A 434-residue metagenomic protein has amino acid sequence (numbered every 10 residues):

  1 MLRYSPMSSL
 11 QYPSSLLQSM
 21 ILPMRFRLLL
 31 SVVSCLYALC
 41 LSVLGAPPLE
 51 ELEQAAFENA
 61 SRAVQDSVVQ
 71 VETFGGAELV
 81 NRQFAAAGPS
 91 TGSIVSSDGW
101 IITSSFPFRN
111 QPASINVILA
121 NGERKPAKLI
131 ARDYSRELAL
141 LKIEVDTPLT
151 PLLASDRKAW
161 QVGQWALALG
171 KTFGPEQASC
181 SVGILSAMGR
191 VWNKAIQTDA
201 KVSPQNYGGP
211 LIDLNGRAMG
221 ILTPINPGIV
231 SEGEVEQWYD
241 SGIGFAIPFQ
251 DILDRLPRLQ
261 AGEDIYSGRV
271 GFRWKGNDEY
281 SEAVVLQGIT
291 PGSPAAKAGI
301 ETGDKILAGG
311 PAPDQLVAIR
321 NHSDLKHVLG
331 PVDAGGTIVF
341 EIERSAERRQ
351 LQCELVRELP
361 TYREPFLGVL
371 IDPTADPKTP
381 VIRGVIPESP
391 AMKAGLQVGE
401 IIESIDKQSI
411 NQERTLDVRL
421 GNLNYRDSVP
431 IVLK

Functional and structural regions predicted by a protein language model:
L44-S93, S97-W100, S104, P112-S114 (+3 more regions): N-terminal activation segment of mature serine protease catalytic domains
A46-E51, G76-A77, S96-A178, V191-Q197 (+7 more regions): Conserved active-site neighborhood of the chymotrypsin/trypsin-like protease fold
P48-S61, L149, L214, A218-D278 (+1 more regions): C-terminal cap/linker of serine protease catalytic domains
S67, N81, A85, E144-L152 (+4 more regions): Active-site region of chymotrypsin-like
V68-E72, I101-S105, A159-T172, I184 (+6 more regions): Active-site-proximal beta-strands of protease catalytic cores
I101-T103, N215, M219, A295-H322 (+1 more regions): Conserved PDZ fold ligand-binding element
P107-N110, W238, A308-E341, S404-V432: PDZ domains, with a preference for the canonical peptide-binding region formed by the helix
Y207-P210, Y280, T290-I306, V328 (+2 more regions): PDZ/PDZ-like domain micro-motif
